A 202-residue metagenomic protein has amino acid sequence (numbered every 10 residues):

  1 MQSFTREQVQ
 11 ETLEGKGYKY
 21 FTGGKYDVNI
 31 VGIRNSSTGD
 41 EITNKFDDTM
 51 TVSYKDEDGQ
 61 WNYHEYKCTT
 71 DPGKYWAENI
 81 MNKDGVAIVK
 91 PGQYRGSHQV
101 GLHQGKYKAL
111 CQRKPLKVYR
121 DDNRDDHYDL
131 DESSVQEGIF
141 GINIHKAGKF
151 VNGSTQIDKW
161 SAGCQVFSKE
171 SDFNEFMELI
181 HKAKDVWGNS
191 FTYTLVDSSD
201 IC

Functional and structural regions predicted by a protein language model:
M1-D158, D172-H181, W187-F191, S198-D200: Cell wall/extracellular polymer interaction/catalysis modules
S161: Residues immediately within or flanking Cys/His clusters that coordinate Zn2+ in small zinc-binding modules
K169: Cell-envelope and extracellular/periplasmic
